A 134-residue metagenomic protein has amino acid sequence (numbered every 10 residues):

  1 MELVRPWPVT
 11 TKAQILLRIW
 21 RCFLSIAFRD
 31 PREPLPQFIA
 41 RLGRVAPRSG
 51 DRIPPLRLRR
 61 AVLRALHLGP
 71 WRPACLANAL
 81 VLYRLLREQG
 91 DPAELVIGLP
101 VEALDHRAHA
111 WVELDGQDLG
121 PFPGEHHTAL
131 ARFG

Functional and structural regions predicted by a protein language model:
M1-P47, A61-W71, R87-Q89, F122-P123 (+1 more regions): N-terminal accessory/pre-domain segments preceding catalytic cores
R48-I53: Short, contiguous, helix-prone interaction/anchoring segments in small proteins
A61, L80-G134: Hydrophobic/aromatic-rich core segments of domains that either
H67-A77, V81: Active-site neighborhoods of divalent-metal-dependent phosphate/nucleic-acid chemistry enzymes
